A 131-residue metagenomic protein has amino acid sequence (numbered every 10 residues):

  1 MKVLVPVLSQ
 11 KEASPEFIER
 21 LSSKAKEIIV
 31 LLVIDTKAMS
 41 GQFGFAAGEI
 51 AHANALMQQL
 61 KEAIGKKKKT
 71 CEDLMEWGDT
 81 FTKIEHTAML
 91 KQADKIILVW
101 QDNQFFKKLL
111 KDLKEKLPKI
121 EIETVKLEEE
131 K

Functional and structural regions predicted by a protein language model:
M1-F43, E129: Small/aliphatic-rich secondary-structure junction motif
M1-V3, L56-L74: Mobile, glycine- and charge-enriched loop segments and immediately flanking short secondary-structure elements within
L8-A13, W77-T80, D102-Q104: Short beta->alpha connector loops
P15-R20, K83-T87, L109-D112: A short acidic, amphipathic alpha-helical/loop segment
F43-E49: Short glycine-enriched, charge-decorated loop/helix-capping segments at active-site entrances that position
I50-Q58, K107: Short, surface-exposed alpha-helical segments at coil->helix boundaries
K67-K95: Structural beta-alpha unit
D94-K131: Gly/Ser-rich helix-loop-strand patches that form or flank binding pockets for ribonucleotide-derived cofactors
